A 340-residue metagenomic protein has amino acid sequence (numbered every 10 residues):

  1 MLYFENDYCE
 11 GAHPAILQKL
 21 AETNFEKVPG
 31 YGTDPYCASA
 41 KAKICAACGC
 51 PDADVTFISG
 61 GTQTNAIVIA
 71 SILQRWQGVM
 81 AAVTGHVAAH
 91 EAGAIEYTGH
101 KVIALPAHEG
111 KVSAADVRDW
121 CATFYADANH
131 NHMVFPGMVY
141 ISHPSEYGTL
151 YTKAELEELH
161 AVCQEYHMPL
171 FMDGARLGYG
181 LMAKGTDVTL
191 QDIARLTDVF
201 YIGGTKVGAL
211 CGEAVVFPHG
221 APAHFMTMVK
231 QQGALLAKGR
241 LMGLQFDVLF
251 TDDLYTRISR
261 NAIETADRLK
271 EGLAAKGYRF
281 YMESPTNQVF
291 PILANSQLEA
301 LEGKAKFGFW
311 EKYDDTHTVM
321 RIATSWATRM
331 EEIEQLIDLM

Functional and structural regions predicted by a protein language model:
H13-G61, V83-A88, A94: Conserved N-terminal alpha-helix of the aminotransferase class I/II PLP-enzyme fold
S71-A89, R118: Conserved PLP-anchoring active-site segment centered on the Schiff-base-forming lysine
Q74-W76, D267-M340: Conserved C-terminal alpha-helix-loop-beta "cap" of PLP-dependent enzymes that closes/shapes the active-site mouth
G99-P144, Y151-E158: PLP-dependent aminotransferase-class I/II
V102-I103, L170-M172, F280, F307: Hydrophobic beta-strand scaffold residues
H108, F135-P136, S142, L150 (+2 more regions): Active-site C-terminal subdomain of aminotransferase-like
Y151-A183: Catalytic PLP-binding core of fold-type I/II PLP enzymes
